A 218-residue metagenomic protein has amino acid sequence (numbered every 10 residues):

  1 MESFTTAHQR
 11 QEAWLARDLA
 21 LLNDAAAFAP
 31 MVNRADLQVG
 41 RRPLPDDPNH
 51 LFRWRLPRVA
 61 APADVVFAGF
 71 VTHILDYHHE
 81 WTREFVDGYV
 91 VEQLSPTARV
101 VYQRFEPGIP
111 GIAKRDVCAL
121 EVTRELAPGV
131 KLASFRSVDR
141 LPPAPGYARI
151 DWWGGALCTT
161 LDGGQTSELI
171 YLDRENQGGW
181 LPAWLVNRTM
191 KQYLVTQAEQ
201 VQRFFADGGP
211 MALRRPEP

Functional and structural regions predicted by a protein language model:
M1-P218: Eukaryotic helix-grip
